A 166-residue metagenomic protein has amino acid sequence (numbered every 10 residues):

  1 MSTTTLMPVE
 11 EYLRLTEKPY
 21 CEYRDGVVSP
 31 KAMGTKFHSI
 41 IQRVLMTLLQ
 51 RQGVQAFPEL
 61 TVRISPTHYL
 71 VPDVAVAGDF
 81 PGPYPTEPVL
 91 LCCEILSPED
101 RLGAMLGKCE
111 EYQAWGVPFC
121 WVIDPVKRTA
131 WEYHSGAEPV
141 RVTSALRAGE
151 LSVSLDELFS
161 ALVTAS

Functional and structural regions predicted by a protein language model:
M1-S166: Gly/Pro/Ser/Thr-rich low-complexity, intrinsically disordered segments predominantly at protein N-termini
